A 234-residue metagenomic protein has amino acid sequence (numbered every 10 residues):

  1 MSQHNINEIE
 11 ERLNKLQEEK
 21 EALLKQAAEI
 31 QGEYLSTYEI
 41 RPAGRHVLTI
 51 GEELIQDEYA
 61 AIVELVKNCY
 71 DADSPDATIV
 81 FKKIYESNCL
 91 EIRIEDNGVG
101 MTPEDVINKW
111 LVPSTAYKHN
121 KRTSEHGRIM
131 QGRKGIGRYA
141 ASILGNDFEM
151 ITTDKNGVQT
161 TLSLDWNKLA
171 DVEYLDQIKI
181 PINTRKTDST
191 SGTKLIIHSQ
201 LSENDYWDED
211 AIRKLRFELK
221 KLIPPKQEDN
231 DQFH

Functional and structural regions predicted by a protein language model:
M1-L201, D205-Y206: GHKL (Bergerat-fold) ATPase N-terminal catalytic module, capturing the glycine-rich phosphate-binding loop and acidic
T187-H234: Glycine/threonine-rich ATP-lid/beta-loop region of ATP-binding domains
